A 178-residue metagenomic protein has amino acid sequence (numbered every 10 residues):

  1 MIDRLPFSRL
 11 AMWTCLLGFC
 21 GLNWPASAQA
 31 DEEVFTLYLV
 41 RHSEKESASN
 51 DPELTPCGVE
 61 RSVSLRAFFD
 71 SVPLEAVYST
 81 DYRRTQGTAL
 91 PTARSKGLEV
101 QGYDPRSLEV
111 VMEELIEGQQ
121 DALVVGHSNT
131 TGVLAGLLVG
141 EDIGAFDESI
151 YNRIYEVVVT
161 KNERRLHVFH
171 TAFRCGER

Functional and structural regions predicted by a protein language model:
M1-P6: N-terminal secretory signal peptides that target proteins for export/translocation
F7-L10, S47: Hydrophobic alpha-helical segments and their boundary regions
A11-L22: Bacterial N-terminal signal peptides
W24-Q29: Sec/Tat signal peptide C-region and signal peptidase I cleavage site
D31-Q119, T130-V133, L137-R178: Active-site-proximal alpha-helix that buttresses catalytic centers in soluble enzyme cores
D121-L123: Noncatalytic modules at the cell exterior or secretory-pathway interfaces, chiefly beta-strand-rich lectin/adhesion
V125-H127: Short beta-strand segments
